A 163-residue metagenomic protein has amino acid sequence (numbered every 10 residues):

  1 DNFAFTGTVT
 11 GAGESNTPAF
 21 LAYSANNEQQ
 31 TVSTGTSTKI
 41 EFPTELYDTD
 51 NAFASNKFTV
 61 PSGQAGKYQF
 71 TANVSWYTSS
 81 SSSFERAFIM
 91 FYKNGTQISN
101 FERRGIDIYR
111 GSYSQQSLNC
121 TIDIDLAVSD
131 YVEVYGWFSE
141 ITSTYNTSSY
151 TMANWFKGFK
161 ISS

Functional and structural regions predicted by a protein language model:
D1, S83, Q116-L118, M152: Residue-level preference for beta-strand/loop junctions
T10-S83, K93, F101-D107, T142-S163: Terminal (often C-terminal
G66-W76, S117-C120, S129-W137: Extracellular beta-strand-rich recognition modules
F88-Y92, E133: Beta-strand signatures of extracellular beta-sandwich domains
K93-A127: Glycine-rich strand-loop-strand elements at beta-sheet edges
